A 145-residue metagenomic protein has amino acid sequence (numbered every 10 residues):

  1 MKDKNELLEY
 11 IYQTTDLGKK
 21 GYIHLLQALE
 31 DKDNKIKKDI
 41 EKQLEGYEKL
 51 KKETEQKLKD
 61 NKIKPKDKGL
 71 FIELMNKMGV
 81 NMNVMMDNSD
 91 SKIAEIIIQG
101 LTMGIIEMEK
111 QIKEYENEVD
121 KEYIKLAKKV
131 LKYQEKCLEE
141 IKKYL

Functional and structural regions predicted by a protein language model:
M1-D31, I93-N117: Alpha-helical bundle segments that constitute or directly flank the non-heme di-iron/ferroxidase center
D3-I11, K32-K52, D90-I97, K121-Y133: Alpha-helical scaffold segments that form or flank carboxylate-/histidine-based iron centers
I11, G18, L25, L50 (+6 more regions): Amphipathic alpha-helices that form helix-helix packing interfaces
L17-Y22, E45, E73-M78: Short acidic/polar alpha-helix capping motifs at helix-coil junctions
E30, I36-K38, I63-M82, D120-L131: Charge-rich, acidic-biased intrinsically disordered regions
K35-F71, I141-L145: Conserved alpha-helical segments that form or flank metal/cofactor-binding pockets of metalloenzymes
Q56-N88, Q99-I106: Carboxylate-rich helix-loop segments that flank metal/cofactor sites and access channels in metalloenzymes
G100-L145: Preference for long, well-ordered alpha-helical segments
